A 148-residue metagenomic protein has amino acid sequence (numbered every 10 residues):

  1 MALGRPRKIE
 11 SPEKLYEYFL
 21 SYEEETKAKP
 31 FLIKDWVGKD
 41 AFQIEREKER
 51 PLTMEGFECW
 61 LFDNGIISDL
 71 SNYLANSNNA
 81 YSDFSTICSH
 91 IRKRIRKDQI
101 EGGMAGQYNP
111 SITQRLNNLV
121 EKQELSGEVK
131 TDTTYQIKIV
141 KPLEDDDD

Functional and structural regions predicted by a protein language model:
M1-M104: N-terminal, charge-rich alpha-helical recognition modules
N78-G106, Q114-D148: Contiguous, low-complexity intrinsically disordered segments that are highly enriched in charged residues
